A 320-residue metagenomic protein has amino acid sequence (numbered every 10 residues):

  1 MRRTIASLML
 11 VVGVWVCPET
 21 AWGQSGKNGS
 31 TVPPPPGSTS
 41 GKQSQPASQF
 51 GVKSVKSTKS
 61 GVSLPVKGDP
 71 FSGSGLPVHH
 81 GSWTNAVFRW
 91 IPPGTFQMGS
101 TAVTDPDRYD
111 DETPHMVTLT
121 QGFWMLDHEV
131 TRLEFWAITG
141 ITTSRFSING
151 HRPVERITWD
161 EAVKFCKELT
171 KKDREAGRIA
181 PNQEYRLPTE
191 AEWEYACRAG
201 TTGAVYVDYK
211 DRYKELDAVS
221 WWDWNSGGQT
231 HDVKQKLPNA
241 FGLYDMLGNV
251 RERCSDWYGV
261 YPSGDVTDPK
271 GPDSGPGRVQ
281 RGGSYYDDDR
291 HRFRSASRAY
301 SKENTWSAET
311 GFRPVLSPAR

Functional and structural regions predicted by a protein language model:
M1-R2: N-terminal secretory signal peptides that target proteins for export/translocation
I5-L8, V16, A21-A191, G277 (+1 more regions): Extended beta-strand/loop cores of jelly-roll/beta-sandwich
W15-V16, T202: Residues in and immediately flanking transmembrane alpha helices
Q97, T101-D107, I148, P153-A299 (+1 more regions): Functional-site microenvironments in short loops/helix caps that host divalent-cation chemistry
